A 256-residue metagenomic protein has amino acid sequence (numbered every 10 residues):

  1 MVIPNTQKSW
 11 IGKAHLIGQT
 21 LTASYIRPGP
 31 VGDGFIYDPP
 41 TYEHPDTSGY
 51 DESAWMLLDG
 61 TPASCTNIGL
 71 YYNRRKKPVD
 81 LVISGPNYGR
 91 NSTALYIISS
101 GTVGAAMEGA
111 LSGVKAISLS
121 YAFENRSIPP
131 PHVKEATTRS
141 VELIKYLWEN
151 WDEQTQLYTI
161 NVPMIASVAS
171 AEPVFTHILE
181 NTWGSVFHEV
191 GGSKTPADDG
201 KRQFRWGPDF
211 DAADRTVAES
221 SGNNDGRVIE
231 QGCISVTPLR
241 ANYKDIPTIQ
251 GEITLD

Functional and structural regions predicted by a protein language model:
M1-L70: A cross-family phosphate/adenosyl-ligand binding-site feature
T61-P62, N87-R90, I165, A241: Short glycine-rich anion-binding loops that position phosphate/pyrophosphate groups of nucleotides and phosphorylated
G69-K76, G104-K115: Alpha-helix C-terminal capping segments
D80-L81: Structural motif
S84: Redox-cofactor binding/interface segments in oxidoreductases and associated redox assembly factors
I97-G104: Charged helix-capping and loop-helix junction motifs
S112-R126: Class I SAM-dependent methyltransferase SAM-binding "motif I" and its flanking Rossmann-like core
P131-D256: Electrostatically charged, flexible surface regions
